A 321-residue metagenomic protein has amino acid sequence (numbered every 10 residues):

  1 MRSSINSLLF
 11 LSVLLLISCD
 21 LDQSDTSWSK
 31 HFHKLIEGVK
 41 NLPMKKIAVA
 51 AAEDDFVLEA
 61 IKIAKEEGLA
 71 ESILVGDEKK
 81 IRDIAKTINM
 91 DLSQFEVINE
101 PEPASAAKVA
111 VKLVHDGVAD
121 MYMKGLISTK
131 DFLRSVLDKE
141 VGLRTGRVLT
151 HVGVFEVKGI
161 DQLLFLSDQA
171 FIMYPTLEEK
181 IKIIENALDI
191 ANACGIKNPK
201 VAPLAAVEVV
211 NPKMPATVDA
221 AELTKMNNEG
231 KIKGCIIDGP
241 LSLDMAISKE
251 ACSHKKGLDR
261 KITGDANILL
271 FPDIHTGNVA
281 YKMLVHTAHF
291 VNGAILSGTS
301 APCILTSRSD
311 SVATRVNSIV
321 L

Functional and structural regions predicted by a protein language model:
R2-F10: Sec-dependent signal peptide recognition, specifically the positively charged N-region followed immediately by
V13-L14: Hydrophobic, aromatic-rich membrane-embedded alpha-helical segments
I17-S18: C-terminal motif of bacterial Sec signal peptides marking the signal peptidase cleavage site
S24-L74, E78-I262, N267-L321: Anion-binding alpha/beta catalytic cores of soluble intermediary-metabolism enzymes, centered on
